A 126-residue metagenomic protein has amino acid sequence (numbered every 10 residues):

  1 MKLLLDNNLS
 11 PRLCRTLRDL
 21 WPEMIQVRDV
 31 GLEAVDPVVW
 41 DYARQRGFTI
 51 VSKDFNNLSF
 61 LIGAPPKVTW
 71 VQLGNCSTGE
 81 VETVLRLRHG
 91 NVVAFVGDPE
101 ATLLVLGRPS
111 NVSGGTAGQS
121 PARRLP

Functional and structural regions predicted by a protein language model:
M1, N91-P126: Charged phosphate-binding loop/patch that engages nucleotide di/tri-phosphates or the phosphate backbone of nucleic
K2-G47: N-terminal first-folded block
P11, N57-S59, S77, V112: Glycine-rich nucleotide phosphate-binding loop and flanking beta-alpha elements of Rossmann-like dinucleotide-binding
C14-R15, D36, F60-I62, E80 (+1 more regions): Short glycine-/acidic-enriched loop or helix-start segments at secondary-structure transitions that form or flank
G31-R44, D54-F55, L73-H89: Histidine- and aromatic-rich ligand-binding microenvironments
R44-I62: Acidic, metal-binding active-site segment of PIN/NYN-like and related structure-specific nucleases
L61-T69: Ligand-binding "clamshell"
T69-G107: Ser/Thr/Gly-rich flexible loops in soluble cytosolic domains mediating phosphotransfer, phosphorylation
